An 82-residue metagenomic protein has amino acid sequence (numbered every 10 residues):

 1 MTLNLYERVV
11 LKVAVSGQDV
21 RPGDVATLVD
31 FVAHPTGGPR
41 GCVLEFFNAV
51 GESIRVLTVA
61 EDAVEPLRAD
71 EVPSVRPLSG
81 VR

Functional and structural regions predicted by a protein language model:
L3-V81: Basic/aromatic-rich interaction segments and small domains that mediate binding to polyanionic partners
